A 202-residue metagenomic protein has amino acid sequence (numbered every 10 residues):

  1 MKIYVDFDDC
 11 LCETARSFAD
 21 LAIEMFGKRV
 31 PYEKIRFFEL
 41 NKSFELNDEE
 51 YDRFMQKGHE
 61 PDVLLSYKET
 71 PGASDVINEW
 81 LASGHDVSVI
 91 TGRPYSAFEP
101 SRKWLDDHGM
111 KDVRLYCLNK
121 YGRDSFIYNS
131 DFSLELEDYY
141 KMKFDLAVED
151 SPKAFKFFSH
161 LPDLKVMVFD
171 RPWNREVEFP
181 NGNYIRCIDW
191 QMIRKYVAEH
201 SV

Functional and structural regions predicted by a protein language model:
M1-Y51: Active-site neighborhood of HAD-like aspartate-dependent phosphohydrolases
L21-A22, E79, W104: Residues within well-ordered alpha helices
E24-M25, A82, D107, H160: Residues at alpha-helix termini
S43-E60, R114: Short, basic/glycine-rich phosphate-binding loops at helix/coil junctions that contact nucleotide phosphates
P61-V89, P94-S101: Short, acidic loop-to-helix structural element flanking the phosphoryl-transfer center in phosphate-processing enzymes
P94-V202: C-terminal cap/substrate-recognition subdomain and adjoining C-terminal extension of metal-dependent phosphatase-like
